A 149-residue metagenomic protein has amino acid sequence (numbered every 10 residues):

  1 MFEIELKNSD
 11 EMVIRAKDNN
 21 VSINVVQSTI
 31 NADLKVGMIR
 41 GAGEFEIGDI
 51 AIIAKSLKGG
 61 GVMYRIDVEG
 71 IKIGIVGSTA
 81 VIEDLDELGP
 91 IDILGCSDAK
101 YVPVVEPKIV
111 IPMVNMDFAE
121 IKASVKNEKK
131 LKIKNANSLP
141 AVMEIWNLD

Functional and structural regions predicted by a protein language model:
M1-G89, I93, E128-D149: Core dinuclear metal-dependent hydrolase active-site scaffold
M63, L85-L88, A99-P103, K122: Short amphipathic alpha-helical segments and helix-helix/interface helices
P90-D117: Proline-aspartate-enriched helix->loop->beta-strand connector
F118-K129: Short, aromatic/basic amphipathic alpha-helical patches
